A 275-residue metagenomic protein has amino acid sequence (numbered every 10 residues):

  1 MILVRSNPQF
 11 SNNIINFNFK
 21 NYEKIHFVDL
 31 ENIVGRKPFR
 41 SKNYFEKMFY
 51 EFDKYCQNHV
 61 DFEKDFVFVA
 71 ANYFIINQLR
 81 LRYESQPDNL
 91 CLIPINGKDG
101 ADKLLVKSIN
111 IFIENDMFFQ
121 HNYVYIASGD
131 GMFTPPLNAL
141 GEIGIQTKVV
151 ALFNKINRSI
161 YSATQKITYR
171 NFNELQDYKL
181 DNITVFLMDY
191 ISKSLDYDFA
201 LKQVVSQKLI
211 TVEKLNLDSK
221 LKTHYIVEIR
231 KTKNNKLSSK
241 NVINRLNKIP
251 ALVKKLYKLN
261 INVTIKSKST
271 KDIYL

Functional and structural regions predicted by a protein language model:
I2-A101, G141-E142, Q146, A151: Domain-level signal for Mg2+-assisted phosphodiester chemistry and nucleotide/NA-binding surfaces in nucleic-acid
L30-N32, Q203-Q207, L215-T232: Short glycine-rich, basic-tinged beta-strand/loop micro-motifs
F74-Q203, Q207-K208, N216, K236 (+2 more regions): Nuclease catalytic cores that cleave nucleic-acid phosphodiester bonds, predominantly acidic two-metal-ion
